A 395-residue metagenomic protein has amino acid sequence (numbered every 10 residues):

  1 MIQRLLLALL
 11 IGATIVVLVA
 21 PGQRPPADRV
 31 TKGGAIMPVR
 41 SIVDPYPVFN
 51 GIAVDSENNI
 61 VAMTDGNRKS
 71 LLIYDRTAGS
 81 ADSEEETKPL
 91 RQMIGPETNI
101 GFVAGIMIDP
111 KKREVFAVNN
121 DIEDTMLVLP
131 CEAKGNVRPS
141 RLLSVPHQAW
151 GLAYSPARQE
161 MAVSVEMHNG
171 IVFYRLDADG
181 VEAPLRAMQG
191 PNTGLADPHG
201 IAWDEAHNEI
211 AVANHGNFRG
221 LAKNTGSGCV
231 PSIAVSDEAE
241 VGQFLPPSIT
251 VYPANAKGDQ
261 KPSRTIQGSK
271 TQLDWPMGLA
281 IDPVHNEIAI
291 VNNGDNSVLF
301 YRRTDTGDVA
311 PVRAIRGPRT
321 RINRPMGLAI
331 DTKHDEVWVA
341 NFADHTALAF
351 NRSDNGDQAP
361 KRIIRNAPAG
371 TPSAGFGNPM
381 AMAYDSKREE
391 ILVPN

Functional and structural regions predicted by a protein language model:
G22-I36, A81-E85, F244-T250, N255-D259 (+2 more regions): Blade/loop signatures of beta-propeller domains
P26-Y46, E85-L90, L185, S263 (+2 more regions): A short helix->beta-strand "capping" segment at the edge of beta-propeller domains
V43-E57, P96-K112, L143-E160, P191-N208 (+5 more regions): Beta-rich, blade/repeat-based domains predominating in secreted/periplasmic proteins but also intracellular
I60-A62, E114-A117, E160-V163, E209-A211 (+3 more regions): Conserved beta-propeller blade signature
D65-G66, R76, N120-D121, E166 (+6 more regions): Short loop/turn segments immediately following the C-termini of beta-strands
K69-L71, E123-M126, N169-V172, F218-G220 (+3 more regions): Structural signal for beta-propeller blades
R76-G79, P130-G135, L176-G180, A254-G258 (+2 more regions): Short loop/turn segments that connect beta-strands within beta-propeller blades
N214-F244: Short, conserved, GDST-rich strand-edge loop motifs in beta-rich repeat architectures
